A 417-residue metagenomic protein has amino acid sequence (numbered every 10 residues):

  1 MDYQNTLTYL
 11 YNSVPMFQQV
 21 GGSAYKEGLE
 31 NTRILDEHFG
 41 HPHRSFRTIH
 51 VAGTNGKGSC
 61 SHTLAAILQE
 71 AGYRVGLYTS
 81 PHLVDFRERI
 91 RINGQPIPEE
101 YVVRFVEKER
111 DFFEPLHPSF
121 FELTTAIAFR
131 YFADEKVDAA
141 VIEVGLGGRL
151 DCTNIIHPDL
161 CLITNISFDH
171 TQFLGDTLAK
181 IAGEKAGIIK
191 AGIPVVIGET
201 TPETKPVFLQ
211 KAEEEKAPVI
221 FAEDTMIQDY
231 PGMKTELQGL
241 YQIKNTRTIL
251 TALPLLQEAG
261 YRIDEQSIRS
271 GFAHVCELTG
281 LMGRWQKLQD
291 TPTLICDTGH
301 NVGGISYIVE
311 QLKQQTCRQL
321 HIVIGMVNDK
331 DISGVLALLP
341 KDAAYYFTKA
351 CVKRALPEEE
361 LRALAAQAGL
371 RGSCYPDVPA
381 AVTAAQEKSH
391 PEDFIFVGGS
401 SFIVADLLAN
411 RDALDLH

Functional and structural regions predicted by a protein language model:
M1-G53, C60, A66-A71: Short functional linear segments
G22-L29, I34-E37, H41-R44, E70-I156 (+1 more regions): ATP-dependent carboxylate-amine ligase catalytic core
Y78, P194-E199, I322-I324, A343-C351: Short internal beta-strands
P81, T124-F173, K205-K234: Extended acidic/charged loop-beta regions that coordinate divalent cations and stabilize anionic phosphate/carboxylate
A139-V144, C152-L162, I166-H170, K180 (+1 more regions): Nucleotide phosphate-binding/pyrophosphate-handling subdomain across enzymes that bind or process nucleotide phosphates
F173-K180, K185-I188, I193-P254: Internal gly/pro-rich beta-alpha loop/helix module that stabilizes soluble enzyme cofactors or their anionic handles
T200-I220, T293-L294, V302, V335-F394: C-terminal helical cap/extension that packs against the catalytic core of soluble nucleotide-cofactor enzymes
S400-H417: Glycine/aspartate-rich loop-and-adjacent alpha/beta segment that forms the canonical ThDP
